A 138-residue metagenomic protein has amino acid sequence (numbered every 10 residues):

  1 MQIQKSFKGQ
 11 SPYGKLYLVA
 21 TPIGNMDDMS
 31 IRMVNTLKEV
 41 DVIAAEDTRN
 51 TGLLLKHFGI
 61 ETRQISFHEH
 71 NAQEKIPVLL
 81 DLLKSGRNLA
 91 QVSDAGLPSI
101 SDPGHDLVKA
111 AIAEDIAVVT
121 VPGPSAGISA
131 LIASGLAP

Functional and structural regions predicted by a protein language model:
Q2-H70: Glycine-rich, flexible N-terminal cofactor/catalytic loop recognition
G14-L16, S85-A90: Loop/turn-to-beta-strand initiation segments
I23-M26, D94-P98: Short glycine-rich anion-binding loops that position phosphate/pyrophosphate groups of nucleotides and phosphorylated
E46, F67, V92-D94, V119-V121: Structural motif
R49-T51, G96, A126: Alpha-helix capping/helix-boundary segments
N71, A95-P103: Acidic, metal-coordinating catalytic cores used for nucleic-acid/nucleotide bond scission and strand-transfer chemistry
N71-L80: Glycine-rich, highly charged phosphate/nucleotide-binding loops
D106-P138: Class I SAM-dependent methyltransferase SAM-binding "motif I" and its flanking Rossmann-like core
